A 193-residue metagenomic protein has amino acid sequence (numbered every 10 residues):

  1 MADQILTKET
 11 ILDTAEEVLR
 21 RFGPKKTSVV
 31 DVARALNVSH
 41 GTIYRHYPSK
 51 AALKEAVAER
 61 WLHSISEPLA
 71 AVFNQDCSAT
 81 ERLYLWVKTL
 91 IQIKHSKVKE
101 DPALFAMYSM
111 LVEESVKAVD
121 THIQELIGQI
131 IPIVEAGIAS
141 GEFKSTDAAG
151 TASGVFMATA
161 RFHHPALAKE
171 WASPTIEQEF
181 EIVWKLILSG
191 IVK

Functional and structural regions predicted by a protein language model:
M1-L6, D76: N-terminal intrinsically disordered/low-complexity leader segments
T10, T14, V18-A52, A56 (+1 more regions): Helix-turn-helix
T14-V18, I93, A158: Short amphipathic alpha-helical elements of helix-turn-helix/winged-helix folds
G23-P24, R45, N74, S140-F143: Helix-turn-helix/winged-helix DNA-binding modules
A56, R60, A70-S96, T151-V155: Hydrophobic alpha-helical connector segments
H63, E113-A139, A149-S153, Q178: Amphipathic alpha-helical packing segments from all-alpha helical-bundle domains
I91-G128: Short secondary-structure transition hinges
P102-S109, I138-V183: Hydrophobic/aromatic-rich alpha-helical bundle segments in the mid-to-C-terminal region
